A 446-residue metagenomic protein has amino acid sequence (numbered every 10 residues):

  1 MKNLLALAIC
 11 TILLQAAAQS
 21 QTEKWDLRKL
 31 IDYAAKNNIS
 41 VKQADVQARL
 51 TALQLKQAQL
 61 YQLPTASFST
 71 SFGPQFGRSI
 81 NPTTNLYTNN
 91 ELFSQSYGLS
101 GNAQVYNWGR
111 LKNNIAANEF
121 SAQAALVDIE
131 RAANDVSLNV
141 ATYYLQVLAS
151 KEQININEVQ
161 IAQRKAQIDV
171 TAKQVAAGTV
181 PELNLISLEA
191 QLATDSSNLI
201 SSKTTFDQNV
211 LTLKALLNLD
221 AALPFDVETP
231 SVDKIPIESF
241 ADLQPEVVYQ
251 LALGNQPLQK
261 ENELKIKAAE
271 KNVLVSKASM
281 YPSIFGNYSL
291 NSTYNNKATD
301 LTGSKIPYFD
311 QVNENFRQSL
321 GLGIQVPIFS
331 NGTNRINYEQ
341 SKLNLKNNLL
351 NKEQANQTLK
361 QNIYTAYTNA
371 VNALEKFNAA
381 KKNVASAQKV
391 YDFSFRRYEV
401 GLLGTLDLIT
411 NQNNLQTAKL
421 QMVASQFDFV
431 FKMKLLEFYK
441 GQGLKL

Functional and structural regions predicted by a protein language model:
A6, Q19, A221, Q421-L446: Acidic, low-complexity, intrinsically disordered peripheral segments
A6-L13: Bacterial N-terminal signal peptides
A18-S67, A221, E228-K267, V371 (+1 more regions): Bacterial Sec-pathway N-terminal export signals of envelope proteins
S20-Y143, I284, Y288, G332-R335 (+1 more regions): Short flexible linkers and secondary-structure junctions
Q21-E23, S69-A103, S231-F240, L274 (+2 more regions): Small/polar, glycine/serine/threonine/aspartate-rich low-complexity segments that form flexible
W25, D135-L251, N369, A373: Periplasmic alpha-helical coiled-coil/stalk elements that build and connect Gram-negative outer-membrane
K42-V46, Q59-L60, E91, V105-A133 (+4 more regions): Sec/SRP-type N-terminal targeting helices
V175-T179, Y398-L402, Y439: A short glycine-centered flexible hinge/capping loop motif at secondary-structure junctions
